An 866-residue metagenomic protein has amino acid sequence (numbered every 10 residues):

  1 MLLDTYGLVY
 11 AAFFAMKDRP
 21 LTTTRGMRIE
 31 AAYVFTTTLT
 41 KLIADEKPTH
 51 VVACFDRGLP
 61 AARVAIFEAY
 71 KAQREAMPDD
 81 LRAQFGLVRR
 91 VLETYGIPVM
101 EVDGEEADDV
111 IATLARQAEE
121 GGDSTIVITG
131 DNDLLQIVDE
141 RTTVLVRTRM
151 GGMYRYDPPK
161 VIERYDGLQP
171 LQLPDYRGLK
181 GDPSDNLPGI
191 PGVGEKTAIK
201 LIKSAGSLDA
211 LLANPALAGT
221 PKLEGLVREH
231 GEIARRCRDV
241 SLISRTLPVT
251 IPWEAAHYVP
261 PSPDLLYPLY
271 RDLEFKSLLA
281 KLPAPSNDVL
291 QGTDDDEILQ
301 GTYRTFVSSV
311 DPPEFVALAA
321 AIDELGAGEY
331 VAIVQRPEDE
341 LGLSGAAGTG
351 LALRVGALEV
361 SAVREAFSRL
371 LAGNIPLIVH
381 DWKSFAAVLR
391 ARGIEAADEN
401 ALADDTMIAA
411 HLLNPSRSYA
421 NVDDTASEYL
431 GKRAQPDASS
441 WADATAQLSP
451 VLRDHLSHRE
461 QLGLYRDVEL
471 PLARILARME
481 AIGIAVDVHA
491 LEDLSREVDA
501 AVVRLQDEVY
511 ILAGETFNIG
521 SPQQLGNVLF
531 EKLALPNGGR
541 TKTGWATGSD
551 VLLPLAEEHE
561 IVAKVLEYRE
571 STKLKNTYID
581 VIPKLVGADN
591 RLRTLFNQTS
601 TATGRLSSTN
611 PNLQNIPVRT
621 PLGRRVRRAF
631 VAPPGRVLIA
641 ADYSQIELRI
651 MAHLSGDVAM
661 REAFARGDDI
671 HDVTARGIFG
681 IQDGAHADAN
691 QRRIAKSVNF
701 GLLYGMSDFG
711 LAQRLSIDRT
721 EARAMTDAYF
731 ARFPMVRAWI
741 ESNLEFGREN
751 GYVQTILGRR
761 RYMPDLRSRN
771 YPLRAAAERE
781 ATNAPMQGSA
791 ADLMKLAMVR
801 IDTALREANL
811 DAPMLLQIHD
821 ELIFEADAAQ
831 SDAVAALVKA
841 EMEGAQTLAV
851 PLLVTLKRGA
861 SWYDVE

Functional and structural regions predicted by a protein language model:
M1-I128, N132-R155, P159, I233-T250: Noncatalytic, basic helical substrate-engagement surface that gates or grips nucleic-acid strands
M1-L2, G7, A11-V52, E68-A69 (+5 more regions): Conserved RNase H-like, two-metal-ion catalytic cores of nucleic-acid enzymes
L2-L3, T129, A332-I333, A403-D404 (+2 more regions): Short hydrophobic beta-strand that contains or immediately precedes a catalytic carboxylate
K47-V52, I97, E120, D139-T143 (+6 more regions): Non-catalytic nucleic-acid-binding/docking modules located in mid-to-C-terminal regions of nucleic-acid enzymes
A69-A83, L134, E140-L168, E224-L226 (+3 more regions): Short alpha-helix plus adjacent loop in nuclease-associated cores
H230-A357, L377, W441-P621, V637 (+7 more regions): Conserved "right-hand" nucleotidyltransferase catalytic core of DNA-directed polymerases
L343-G345, L377, D381, L413-Q435 (+3 more regions): Function-dense linear segments that define catalytic or interfacial modules in macromolecule-processing proteins
R474, R478-A481, N537, D589 (+7 more regions): Conserved catalytic core of nucleic-acid polymerases
